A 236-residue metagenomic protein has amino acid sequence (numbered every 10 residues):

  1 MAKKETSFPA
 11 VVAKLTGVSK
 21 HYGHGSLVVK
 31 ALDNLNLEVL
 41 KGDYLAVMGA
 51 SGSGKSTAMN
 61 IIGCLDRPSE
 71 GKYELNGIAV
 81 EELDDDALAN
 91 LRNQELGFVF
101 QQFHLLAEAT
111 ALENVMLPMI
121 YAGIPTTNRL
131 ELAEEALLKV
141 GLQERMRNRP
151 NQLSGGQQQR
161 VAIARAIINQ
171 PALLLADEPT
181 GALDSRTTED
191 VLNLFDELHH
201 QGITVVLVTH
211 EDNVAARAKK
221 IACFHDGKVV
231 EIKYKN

Functional and structural regions predicted by a protein language model:
M1-H21, V230-N236: ABC-family P-loop ATPase nucleotide-binding domain
A10-H225: ABC family nucleotide-binding domain
